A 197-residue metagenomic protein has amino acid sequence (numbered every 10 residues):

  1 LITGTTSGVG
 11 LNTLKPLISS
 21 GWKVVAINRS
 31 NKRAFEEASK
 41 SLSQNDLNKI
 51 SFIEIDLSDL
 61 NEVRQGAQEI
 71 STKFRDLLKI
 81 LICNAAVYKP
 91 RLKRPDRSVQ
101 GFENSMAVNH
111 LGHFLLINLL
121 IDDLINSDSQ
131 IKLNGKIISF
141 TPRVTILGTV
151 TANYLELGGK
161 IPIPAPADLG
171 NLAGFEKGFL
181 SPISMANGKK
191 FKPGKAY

Functional and structural regions predicted by a protein language model:
L1-Y197: Rossmann-fold NAD(P)H-dependent dehydrogenase/reductase core
